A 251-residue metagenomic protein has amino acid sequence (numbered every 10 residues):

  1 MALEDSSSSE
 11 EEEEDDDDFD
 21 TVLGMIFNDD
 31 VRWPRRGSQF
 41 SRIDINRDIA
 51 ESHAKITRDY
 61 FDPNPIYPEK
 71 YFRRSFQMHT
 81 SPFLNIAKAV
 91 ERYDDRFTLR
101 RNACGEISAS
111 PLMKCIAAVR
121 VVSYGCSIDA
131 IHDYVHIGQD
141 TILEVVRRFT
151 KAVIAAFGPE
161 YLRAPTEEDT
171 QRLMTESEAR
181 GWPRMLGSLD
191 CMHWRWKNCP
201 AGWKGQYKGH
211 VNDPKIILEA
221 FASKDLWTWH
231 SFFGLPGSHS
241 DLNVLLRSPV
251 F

Functional and structural regions predicted by a protein language model:
M1, D5, S127-A130, Y134-F251: Short, well-ordered secondary-structure "scaffold" segments embedded in the functional core of diverse domains
M1-R101, G158: Charged, often Cys/His-bearing segments associated with DNA-binding zinc-finger transcription factors
Y67-R73, L99-C104, C115-I116, S127-H136: Short interface patches used for recognition in eukaryotic signaling and trafficking proteins
R74-Q77, A103-A109, V119, F233: Short basic-aromatic helix/loop recognition motifs at nucleic-acid and histone-peptide binding interfaces
N85-I86, A117, L173: A structural signal for short hydrophobic/aromatic patches embedded in well-ordered alpha helices
R92-R96, S123, A155, F251: Conserved helix-loop functional segments at active or binding sites
Y93, M113, I216: DNA-binding interface regions
P111-S123: Short, amphipathic alpha-helical "recognition" segments used to contact nucleic acids or chromatin
